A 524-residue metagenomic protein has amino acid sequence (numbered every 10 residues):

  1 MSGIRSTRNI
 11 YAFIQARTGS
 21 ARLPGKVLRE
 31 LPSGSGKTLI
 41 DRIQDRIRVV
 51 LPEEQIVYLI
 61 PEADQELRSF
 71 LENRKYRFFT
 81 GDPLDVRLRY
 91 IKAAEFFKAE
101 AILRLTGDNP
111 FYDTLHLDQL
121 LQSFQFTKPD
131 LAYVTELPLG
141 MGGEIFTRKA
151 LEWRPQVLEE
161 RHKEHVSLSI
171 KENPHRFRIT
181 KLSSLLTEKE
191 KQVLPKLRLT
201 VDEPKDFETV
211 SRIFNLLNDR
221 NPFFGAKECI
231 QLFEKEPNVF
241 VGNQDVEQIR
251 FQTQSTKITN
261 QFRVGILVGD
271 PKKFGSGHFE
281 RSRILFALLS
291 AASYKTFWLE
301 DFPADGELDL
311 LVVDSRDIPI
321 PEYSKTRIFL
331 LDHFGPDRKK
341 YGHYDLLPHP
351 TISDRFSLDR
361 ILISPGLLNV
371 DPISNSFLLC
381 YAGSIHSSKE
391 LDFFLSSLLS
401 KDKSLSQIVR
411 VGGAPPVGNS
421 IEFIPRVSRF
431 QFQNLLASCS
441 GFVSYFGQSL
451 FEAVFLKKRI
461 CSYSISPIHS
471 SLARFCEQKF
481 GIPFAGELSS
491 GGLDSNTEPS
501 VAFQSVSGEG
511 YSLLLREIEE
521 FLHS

Functional and structural regions predicted by a protein language model:
G3-P24, V268: N-terminal nucleotide-binding beta1-loop-alpha1 segment
E62-Q122, R429: Short phosphate-binding loop-to-helix
Y112-R212, L216, E228-V241, T253-T256: Conserved core of the sugar-phosphate nucleotidyltransferase
A226, K340-S387: A nucleotide-sugar donor-handling region in carbohydrate enzymes
I258-L308: N-terminal pre-catalytic "stem/leader" segment of glycosyltransferase-like enzymes
H278-R281, S374-P415: Conserved catalytic-core segment of nucleotide-activated headgroup transferases in glycan assembly
P416-V454, P467: Donor nucleotide-activated moiety binding/catalytic core segment of transferases that use nucleotide-activated donors
L450-F503: Catalytic binding pocket for nucleotide-activated donors in carbohydrate/polymer assembly enzymes
